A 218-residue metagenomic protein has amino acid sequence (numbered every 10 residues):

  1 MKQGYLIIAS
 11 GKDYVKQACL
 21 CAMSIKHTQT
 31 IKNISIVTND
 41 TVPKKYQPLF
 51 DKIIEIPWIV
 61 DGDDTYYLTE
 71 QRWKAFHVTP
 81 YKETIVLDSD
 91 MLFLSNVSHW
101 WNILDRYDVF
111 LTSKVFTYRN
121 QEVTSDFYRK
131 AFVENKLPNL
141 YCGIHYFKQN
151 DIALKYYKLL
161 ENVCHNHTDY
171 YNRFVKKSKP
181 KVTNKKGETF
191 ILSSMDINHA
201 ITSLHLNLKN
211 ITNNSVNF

Functional and structural regions predicted by a protein language model:
M1-F218: Glycosyltransferase catalytic domains, chiefly GT-A lineage
